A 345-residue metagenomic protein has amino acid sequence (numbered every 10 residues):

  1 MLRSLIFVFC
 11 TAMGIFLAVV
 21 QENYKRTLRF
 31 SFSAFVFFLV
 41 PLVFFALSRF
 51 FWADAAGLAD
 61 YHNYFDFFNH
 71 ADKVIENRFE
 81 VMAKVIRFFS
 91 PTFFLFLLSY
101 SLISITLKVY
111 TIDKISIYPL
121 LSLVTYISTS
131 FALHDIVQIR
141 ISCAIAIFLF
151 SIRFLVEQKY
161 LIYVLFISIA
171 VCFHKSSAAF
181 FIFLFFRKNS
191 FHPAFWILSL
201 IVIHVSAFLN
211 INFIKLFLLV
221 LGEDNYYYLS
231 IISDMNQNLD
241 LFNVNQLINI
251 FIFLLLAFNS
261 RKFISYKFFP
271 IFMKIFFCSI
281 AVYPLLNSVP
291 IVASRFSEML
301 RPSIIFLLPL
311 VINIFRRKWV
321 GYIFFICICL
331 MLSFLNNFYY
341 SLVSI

Functional and structural regions predicted by a protein language model:
M1-L2, A18-S101, L335-I345: TM-lumen/periplasm interface segments of multi-pass membrane proteins, especially the first transmembrane helix
S33, A55-D66, A71-E80, L184-F296 (+1 more regions): Alpha-helical transmembrane segments and terminal signal-anchor/GPI-anchor hydrophobic tails, characterized by long
V109-S128: Transmembrane-helix signature of polytopic, membrane-embedded enzymes that assemble or transfer cell-envelope glycans
I136-S142: Short acidic/glycine- and proline-prone juxtamembrane loop motifs at membrane-interface regions of multi-pass membrane
F148-I162: Membrane-interface transmembrane helices that cradle and orient dolichyl/undecaprenyl
I162-F186: Membrane-interface alpha helices of multi-pass inner-membrane proteins
I197-I201, R316-L335: Signature aromatic-anchored transmembrane alpha helix within multi-pass, membrane-resident enzymes that catalyze glycan
S294-L310: Hydrophobic/aromatic-rich transmembrane helices and adjacent perimembrane loops
